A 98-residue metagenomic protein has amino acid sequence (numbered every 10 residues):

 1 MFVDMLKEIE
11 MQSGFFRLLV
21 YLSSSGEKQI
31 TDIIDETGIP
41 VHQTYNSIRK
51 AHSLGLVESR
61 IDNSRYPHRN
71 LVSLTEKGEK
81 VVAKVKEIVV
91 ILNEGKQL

Functional and structural regions predicted by a protein language model:
M1-R17: Short alpha-helical segments that sit at the start of domains
M1-V3, E79-L98: Amphipathic alpha-helical dimerization/coiled-coil segments that flank or bridge DNA-binding/regulatory modules
F16-V20, K80: Pre-recognition alpha-helix immediately N-terminal to the DNA-recognition helix within helix-turn-helix or winged-helix
S25-Q29: Short capping segments at the starts of secondary-structure elements
I30-T31, H42: Residues within helix-turn-helix
D32-E36: A short acidic, leucine-rich amphipathic alpha-helix
I39-S53, P67-R69: Short amphipathic alpha-helical interaction segments
L54-H68, S73: Beta-hairpin "wing" of winged helix-turn-helix
